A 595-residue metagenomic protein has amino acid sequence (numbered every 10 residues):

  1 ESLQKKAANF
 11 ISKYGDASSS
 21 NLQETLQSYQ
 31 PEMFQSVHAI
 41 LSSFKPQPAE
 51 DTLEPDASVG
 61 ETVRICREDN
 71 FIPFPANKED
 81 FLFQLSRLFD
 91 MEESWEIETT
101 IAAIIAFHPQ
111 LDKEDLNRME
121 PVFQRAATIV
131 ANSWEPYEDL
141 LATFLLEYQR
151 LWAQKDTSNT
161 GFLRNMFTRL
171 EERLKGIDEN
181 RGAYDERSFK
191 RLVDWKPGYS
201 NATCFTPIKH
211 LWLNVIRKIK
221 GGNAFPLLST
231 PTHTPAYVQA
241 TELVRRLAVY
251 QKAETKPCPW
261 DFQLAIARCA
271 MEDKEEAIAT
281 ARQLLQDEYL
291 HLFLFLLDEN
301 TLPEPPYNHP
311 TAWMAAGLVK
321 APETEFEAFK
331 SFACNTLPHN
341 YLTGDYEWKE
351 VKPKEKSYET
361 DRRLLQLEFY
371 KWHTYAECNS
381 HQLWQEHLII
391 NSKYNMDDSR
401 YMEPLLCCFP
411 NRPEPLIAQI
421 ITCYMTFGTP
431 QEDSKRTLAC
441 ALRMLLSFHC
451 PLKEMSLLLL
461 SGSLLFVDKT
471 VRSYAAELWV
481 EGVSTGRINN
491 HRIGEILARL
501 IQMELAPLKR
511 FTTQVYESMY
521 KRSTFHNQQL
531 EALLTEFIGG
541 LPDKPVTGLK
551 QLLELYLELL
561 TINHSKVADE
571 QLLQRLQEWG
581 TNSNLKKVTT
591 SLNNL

Functional and structural regions predicted by a protein language model:
E1-N21, L595: Secondary-structure-rich domain cores
N9-K13, T25, I40-F44, R575: Core register positions within helices of long alpha-helical scaffolds
D16-Q23, L508, N527: Flexible loop/turn segments at the boundaries of HEAT repeats in alpha-solenoid HEAT proteins
S18-I40, P46-C66, F144, F162-R173: HEAT/HEAT-like alpha-solenoid repeats
S58-L595: Extended repeat-based interaction scaffolds and adjacent low-complexity, acidic/S/T/P-biased segments that form broad
